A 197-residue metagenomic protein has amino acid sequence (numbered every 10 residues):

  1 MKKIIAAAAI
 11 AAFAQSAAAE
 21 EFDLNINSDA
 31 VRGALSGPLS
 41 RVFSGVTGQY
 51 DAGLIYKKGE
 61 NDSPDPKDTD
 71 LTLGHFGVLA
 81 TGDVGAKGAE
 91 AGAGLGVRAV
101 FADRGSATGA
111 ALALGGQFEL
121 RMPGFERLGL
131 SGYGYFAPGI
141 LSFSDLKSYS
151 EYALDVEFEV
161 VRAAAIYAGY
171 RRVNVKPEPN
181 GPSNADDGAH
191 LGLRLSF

Functional and structural regions predicted by a protein language model:
M1-A18: Gram-negative bacterial Sec-dependent N-terminal signal peptides
K2-K3, F76-L79: Long, low-complexity, intrinsically disordered N-terminal extensions of eukaryotic proteins, enriched
K2-K3, K57-K58, K67, K87 (+2 more regions): Context-gated lysine
A6-A7, G45, N61, A102 (+1 more regions): General helical structural elements
Q15-F76: Short glycine/proline- and aromatic-enriched beta-strand/turn motifs that initiate or cap beta-hairpins
R41, G82-A91, G96-F197: Outer-membrane beta-barrel transmembrane domain signature
